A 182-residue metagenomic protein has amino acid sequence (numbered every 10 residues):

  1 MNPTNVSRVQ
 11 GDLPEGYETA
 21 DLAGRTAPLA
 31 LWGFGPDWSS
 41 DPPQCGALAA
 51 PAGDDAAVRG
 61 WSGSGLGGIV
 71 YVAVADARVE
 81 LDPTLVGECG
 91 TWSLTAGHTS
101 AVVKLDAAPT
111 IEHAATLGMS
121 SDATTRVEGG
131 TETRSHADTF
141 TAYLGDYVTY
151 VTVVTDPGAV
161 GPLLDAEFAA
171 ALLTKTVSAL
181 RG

Functional and structural regions predicted by a protein language model:
M1-G11: N-terminal low-complexity, Pro/Thr/Ser-rich intrinsically disordered segments that act as propeptides or flexible
P3, V74-D76, A166, A170: Generic detection of long, well-ordered alpha-helical segments
Q10, Y17-T141: A small/polar (G/S/T-enriched), proline-flanked helix-loop surface module common in exported/cell-envelope proteins
P14, E18, L94, T174-G182: Sec-exported extracytoplasmic/periplasmic mature domains
V70-A73, D146-T155: Short, well-ordered beta-strand elements
T155-G182: Surface-exposed amphipathic alpha-helical segments
